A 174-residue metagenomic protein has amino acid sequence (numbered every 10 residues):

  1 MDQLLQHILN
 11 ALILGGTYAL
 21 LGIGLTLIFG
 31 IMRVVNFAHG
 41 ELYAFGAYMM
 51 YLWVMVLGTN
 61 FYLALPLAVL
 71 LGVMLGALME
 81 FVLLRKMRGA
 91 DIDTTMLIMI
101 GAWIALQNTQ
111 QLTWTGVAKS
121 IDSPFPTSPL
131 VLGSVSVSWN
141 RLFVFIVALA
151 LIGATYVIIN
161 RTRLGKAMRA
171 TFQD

Functional and structural regions predicted by a protein language model:
M1-M32, F37-F172: Small-residue-rich transmembrane alpha-helical segments that form helix-helix packing/gating elements in polytopic
